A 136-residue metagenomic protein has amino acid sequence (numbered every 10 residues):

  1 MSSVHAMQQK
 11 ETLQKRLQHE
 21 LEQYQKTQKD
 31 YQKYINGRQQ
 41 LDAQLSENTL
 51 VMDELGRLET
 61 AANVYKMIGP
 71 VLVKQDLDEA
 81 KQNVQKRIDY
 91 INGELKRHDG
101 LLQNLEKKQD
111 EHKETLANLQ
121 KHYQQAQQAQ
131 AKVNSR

Functional and structural regions predicted by a protein language model:
M1-Q32: Short, charge-rich amphipathic alpha-helices with coiled-coil/heptad character
M1-Q9, A80, A131-R136: Extended, EK/Q-rich alpha-helical coiled-coil segments that serve as long dimerization/scaffolding arms in large
Q23, D30-G37, I88-L105: Extended, charged alpha-helical coiled-coil scaffolds
L41, G100-R136: Non-transmembrane, heptad-repeat alpha-helical coiled-coil rod segments that act as dimerization/spacing scaffolds
L41-L45, M52: Extended alpha-helical coiled-coil "stalk/arm" regions that act as elongated linkers or oligomerization scaffolds
M52-A80: Short coil/loop "hinge" linkers that interrupt or connect long alpha-helical coiled-coils or helical hairpins
V71-H98: Mid-chain, well-packed structural core segment of small domains
